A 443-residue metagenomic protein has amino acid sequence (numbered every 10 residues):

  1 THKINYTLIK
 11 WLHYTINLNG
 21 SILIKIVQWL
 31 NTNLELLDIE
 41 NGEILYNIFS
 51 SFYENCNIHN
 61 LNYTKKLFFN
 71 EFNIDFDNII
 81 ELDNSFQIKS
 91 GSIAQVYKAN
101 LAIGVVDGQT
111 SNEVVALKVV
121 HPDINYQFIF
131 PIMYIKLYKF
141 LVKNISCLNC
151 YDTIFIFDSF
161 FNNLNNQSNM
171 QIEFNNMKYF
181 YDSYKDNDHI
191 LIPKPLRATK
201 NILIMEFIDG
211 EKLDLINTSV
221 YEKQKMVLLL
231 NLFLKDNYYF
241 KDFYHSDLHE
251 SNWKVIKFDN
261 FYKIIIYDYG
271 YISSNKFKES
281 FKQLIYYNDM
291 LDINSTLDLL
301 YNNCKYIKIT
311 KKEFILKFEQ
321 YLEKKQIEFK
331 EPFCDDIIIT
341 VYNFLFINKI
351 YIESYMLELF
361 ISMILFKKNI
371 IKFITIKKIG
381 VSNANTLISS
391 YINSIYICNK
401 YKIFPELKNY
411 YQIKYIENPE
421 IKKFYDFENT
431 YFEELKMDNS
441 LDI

Functional and structural regions predicted by a protein language model:
T1-N237, D242, K254-I443: Broad phosphate/nucleotide-binding scaffolds in NTP-utilizing and phosphate-metabolizing enzymes
D242, D247-H249: Conserved catalytic-loop position in the HRD/HxD motif
